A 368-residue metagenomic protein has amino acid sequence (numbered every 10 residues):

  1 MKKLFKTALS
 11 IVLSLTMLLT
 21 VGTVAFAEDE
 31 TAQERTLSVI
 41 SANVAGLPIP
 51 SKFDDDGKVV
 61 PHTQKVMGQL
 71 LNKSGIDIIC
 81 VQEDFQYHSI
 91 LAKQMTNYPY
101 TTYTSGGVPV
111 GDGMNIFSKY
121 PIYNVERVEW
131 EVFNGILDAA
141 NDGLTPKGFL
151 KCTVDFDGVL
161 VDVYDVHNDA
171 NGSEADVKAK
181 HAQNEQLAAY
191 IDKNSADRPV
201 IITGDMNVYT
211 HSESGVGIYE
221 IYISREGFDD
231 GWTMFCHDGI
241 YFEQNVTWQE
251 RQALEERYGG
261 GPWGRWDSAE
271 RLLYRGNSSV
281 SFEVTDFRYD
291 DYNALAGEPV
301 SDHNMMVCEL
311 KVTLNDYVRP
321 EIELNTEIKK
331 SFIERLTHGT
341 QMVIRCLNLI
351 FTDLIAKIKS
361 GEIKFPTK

Functional and structural regions predicted by a protein language model:
M1-I11: Bacterial N-terminal signal peptides that target proteins for export
K6, A27-K93, G111, T313-D316 (+3 more regions): N-terminal, active-site-proximal structural segment of metallo-dependent hydrolase catalytic domains
L13-M17, V21: Hydrophobic core
L37-V44, V66-S89, F117, C152 (+4 more regions): Active-site beta-strand/loop signature of hydrolases that rely on acidic residues for catalysis
S41-Q64, W130-L144, D169-A179: Acidic/histidine-rich helix-loop elements that form or flank divalent-metal/phosphate-binding sites at the catalytic
L47-P50, Y87-I90, P109-M114, V125 (+4 more regions): Short catalytic/ligand-binding loop motif for oxyanion handling, primarily in non-cytosolic enzymes, centered on
I78-N168: Structured beta-strand-rich core segments of catalytic domains in phosphoester-bond hydrolases
D192-I201, V208-T367: Metal-dependent phosphoester-hydrolase catalytic domains
